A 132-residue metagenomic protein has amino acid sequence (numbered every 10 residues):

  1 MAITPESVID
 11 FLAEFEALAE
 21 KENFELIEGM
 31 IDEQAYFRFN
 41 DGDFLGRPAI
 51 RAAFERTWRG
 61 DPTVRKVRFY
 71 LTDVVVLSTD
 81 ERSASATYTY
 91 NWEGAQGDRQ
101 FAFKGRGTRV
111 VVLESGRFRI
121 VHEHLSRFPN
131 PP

Functional and structural regions predicted by a protein language model:
M1, K104-P132: Short beta-strand edge/turn micro-motifs at domain boundaries
P5, F11, F24-L77, R82 (+2 more regions): A solvent-exposed, acidic/Ser-Thr-rich amphipathic alpha-helical stretch
A13-E16: Amphipathic alpha-helical repeat scaffolds
R38, V75, E93, V110-V112: Generic structural detector for well-ordered beta-strands
F54-E55, T87-A95, S126: Generic short beta-strand segments
S85-T89, R106-T108: Beta-strand secondary-structure signal
